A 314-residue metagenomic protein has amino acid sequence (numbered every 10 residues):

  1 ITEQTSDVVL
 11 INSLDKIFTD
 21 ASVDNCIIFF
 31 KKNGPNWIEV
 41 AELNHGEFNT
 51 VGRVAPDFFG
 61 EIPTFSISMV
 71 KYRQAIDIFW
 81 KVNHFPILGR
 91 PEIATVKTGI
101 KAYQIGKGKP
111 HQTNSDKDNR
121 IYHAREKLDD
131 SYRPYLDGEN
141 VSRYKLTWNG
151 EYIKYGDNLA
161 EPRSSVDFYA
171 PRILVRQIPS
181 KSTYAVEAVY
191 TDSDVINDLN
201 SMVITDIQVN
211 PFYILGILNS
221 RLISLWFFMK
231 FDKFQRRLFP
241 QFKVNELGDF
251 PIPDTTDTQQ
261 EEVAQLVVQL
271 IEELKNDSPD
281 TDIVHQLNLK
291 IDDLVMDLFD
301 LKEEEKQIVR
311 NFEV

Functional and structural regions predicted by a protein language model:
I1-H123, R163, Y190, D194-S201 (+2 more regions): Signature of N6-adenine DNA methyltransferases within the class I
T2-S13, N219-K233: Conserved short secondary-structure elements within globular domains
K32-G34, N140, L159, Q177-P179 (+3 more regions): Short, flexible loop/turn elements at secondary-structure junctions
G34, S201-F212, K230-N276, F299-K302: Proline-centric
F59-K117, E139, I252-V314: Non-catalytic DNA-recognition/assembly elements of restriction-modification systems
S115-R120, S142-D167: Sequence-specific dsDNA recognition surfaces
R125-G156, N197: DNA target-recognition patches
R143-G150, P179-N197, F212, G216 (+1 more regions): Short, ligand-facing micro-motifs at secondary-structure edges
